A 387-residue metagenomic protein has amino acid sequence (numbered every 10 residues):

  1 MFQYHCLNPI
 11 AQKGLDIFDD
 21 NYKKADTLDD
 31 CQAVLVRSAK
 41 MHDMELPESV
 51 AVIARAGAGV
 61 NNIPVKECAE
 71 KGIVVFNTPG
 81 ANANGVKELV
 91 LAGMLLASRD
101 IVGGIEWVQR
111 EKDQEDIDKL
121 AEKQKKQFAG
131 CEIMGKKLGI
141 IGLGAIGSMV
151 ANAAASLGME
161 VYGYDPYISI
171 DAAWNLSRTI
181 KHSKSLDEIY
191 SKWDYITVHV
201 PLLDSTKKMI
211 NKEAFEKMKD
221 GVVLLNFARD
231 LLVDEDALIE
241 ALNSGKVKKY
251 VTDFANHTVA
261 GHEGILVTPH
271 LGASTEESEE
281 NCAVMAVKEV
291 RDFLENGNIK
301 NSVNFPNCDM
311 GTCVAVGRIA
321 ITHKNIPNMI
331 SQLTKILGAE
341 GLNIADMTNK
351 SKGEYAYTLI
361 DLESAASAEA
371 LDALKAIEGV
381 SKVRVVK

Functional and structural regions predicted by a protein language model:
M1-T78, N211-E213, V223, D234 (+3 more regions): An N-terminal-biased, well-structured beta-alpha scaffold segment characteristic of Rossmann-like dinucleotide-binding
H42-M44, P166-T258, S274: Rossmann-like adenosine-cofactor binding region
P79-K137, N301-V303: Phosphate-binding beta-alpha-beta segment of Rossmann-like dinucleotide-binding domains, i.e., the NAD(P)
K87-E106, N152-M159, M285-N298, T334-G338: Oxidoreductase and adenylate-handling cofactor-binding alpha/beta cores
K136, L143-G144: Glycine-rich Rossmann-fold phosphate-binding loop(s) that bind the pyrophosphate of adenine dinucleotide cofactors
G147-S148: N-terminal Rossmann-fold NAD(P) dinucleotide-binding loop
Y250, E263, L271-K387: NAD(P)-dependent dehydrogenase/reductase Rossmann-like domain
